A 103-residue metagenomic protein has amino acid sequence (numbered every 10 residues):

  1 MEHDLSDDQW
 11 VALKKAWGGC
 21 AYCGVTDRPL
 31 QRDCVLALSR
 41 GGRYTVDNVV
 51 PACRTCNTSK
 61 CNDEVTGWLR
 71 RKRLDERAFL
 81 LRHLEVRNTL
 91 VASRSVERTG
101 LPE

Functional and structural regions predicted by a protein language model:
M1-G19, A78-R94: Short, charged surface segments at domain edges that flank catalytic/cofactor-binding sites
G19-R54, K60-K72: Histidine-centered nuclease catalytic patch
G42-D47, T58-P102: Polybasic, low-complexity binding patches
